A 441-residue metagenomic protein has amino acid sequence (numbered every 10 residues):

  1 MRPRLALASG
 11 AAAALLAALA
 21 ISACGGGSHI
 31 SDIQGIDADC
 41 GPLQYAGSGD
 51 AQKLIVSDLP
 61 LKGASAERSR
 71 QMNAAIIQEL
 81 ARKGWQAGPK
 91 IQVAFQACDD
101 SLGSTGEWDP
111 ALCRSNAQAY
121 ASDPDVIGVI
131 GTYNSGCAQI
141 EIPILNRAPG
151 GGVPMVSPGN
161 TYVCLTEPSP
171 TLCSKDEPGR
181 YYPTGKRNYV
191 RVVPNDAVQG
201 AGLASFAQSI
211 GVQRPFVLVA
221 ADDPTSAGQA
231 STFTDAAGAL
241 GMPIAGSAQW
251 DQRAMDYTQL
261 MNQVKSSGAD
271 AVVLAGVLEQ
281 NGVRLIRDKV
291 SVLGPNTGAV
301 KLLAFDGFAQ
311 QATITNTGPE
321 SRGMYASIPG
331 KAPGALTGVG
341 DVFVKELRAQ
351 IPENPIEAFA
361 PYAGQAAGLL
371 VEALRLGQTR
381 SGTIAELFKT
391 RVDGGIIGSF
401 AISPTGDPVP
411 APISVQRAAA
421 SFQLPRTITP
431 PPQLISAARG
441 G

Functional and structural regions predicted by a protein language model:
M1-A12: Bacterial N-terminal signal peptides that target proteins for export
L19-A23: C-terminal motif of bacterial Sec signal peptides marking the signal peptidase cleavage site
S28-I30, G35, C40-G41, E67-M72 (+4 more regions): Beta-alpha junction/loop-to-helix N-cap segments that form part of ligand/metal-binding clefts
G35-I77, K83-G88, D100-W108, A220-A227 (+1 more regions): Extracytoplasmic "Venus flytrap"
C40, V126-S247, K301-G323: Extracytoplasmic ligand/sensor domains, especially the bilobed periplasmic-binding protein
P60-A64, D100-S104, Y133-Q139, N160-L165 (+8 more regions): Solvent-exposed loop/turn segments at secondary-structure junctions within structured extracellular/periplasmic domains
I286-G364, P425-A438: Extracellular/periplasmic periplasmic-binding protein-like sensory domains
A349-P361, V371-P425: Segments of small-molecule ligand-sensing domains
